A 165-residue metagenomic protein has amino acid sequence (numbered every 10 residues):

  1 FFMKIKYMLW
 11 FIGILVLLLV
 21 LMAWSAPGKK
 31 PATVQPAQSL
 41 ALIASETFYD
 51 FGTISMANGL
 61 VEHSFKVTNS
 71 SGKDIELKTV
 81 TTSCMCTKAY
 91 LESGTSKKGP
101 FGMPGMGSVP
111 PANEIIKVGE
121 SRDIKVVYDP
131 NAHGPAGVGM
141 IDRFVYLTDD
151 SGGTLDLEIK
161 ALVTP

Functional and structural regions predicted by a protein language model:
F2-P165: Feature for long, exposed domains in two main contexts
